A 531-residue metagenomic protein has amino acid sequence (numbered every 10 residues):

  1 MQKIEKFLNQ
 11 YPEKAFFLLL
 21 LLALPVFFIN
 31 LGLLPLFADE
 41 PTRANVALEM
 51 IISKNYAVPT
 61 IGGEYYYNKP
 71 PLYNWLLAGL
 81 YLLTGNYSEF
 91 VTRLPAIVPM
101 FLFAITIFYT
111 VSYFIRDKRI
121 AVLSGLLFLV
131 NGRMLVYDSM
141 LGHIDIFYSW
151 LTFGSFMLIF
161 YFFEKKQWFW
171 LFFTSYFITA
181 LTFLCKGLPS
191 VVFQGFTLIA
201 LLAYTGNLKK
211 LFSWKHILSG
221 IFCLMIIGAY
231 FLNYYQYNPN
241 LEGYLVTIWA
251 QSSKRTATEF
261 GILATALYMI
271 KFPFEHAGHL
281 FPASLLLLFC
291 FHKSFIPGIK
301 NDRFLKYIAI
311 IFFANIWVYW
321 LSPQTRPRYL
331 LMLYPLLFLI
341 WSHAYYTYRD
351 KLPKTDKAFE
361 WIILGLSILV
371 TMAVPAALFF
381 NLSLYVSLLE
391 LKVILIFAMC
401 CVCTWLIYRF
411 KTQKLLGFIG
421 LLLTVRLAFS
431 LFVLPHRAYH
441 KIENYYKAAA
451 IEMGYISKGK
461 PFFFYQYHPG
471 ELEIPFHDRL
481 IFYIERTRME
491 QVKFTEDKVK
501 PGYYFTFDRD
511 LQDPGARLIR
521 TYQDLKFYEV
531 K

Functional and structural regions predicted by a protein language model:
E13-F17, I107-V130: Transmembrane-helix signature of polytopic, membrane-embedded enzymes that assemble or transfer cell-envelope glycans
L24-F28, T42-N68, L72-W75, K254 (+1 more regions): Extracytosolic helix-loop segments that constitute the early lumenal/periplasmic catalytic or substrate-binding loops
L94-I115, G154: Transmembrane-helix motifs of polytopic, lipid-linked glycan transferases
Y113-I115, S155-L171, Y345-Y348: Membrane-interface transmembrane helices that cradle and orient dolichyl/undecaprenyl
S139-F147: Short acidic/glycine- and proline-prone juxtamembrane loop motifs at membrane-interface regions of multi-pass membrane
W170-K186, N315-W320: Membrane-interface alpha helices of multi-pass inner-membrane proteins
F173, K293-E485, K493, D508-Q512 (+2 more regions): Membrane-embedded architecture of ER/inner-membrane glycosylation machinery
S190-D302, I311-P327, L336-L339, D356-L364 (+1 more regions): Transmembrane-lumen/periplasm boundary regions of multi-pass, lipid-linked membrane glycan transferases
